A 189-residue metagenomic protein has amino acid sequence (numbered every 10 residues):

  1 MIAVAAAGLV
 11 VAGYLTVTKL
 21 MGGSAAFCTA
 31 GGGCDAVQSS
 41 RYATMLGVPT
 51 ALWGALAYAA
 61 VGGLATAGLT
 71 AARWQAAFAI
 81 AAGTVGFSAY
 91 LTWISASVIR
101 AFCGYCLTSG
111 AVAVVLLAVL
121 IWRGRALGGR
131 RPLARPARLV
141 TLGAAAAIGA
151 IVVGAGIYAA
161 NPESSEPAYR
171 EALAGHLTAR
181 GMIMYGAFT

Functional and structural regions predicted by a protein language model:
M1-E171, H176: Membrane-interfacial helix-loop segments of redox and metal-homeostasis proteins, especially TM-loop-TM junctions
T178-T189: Short active-site neighborhood of thiol/selenol oxidoreductases, capturing the structured segment around
